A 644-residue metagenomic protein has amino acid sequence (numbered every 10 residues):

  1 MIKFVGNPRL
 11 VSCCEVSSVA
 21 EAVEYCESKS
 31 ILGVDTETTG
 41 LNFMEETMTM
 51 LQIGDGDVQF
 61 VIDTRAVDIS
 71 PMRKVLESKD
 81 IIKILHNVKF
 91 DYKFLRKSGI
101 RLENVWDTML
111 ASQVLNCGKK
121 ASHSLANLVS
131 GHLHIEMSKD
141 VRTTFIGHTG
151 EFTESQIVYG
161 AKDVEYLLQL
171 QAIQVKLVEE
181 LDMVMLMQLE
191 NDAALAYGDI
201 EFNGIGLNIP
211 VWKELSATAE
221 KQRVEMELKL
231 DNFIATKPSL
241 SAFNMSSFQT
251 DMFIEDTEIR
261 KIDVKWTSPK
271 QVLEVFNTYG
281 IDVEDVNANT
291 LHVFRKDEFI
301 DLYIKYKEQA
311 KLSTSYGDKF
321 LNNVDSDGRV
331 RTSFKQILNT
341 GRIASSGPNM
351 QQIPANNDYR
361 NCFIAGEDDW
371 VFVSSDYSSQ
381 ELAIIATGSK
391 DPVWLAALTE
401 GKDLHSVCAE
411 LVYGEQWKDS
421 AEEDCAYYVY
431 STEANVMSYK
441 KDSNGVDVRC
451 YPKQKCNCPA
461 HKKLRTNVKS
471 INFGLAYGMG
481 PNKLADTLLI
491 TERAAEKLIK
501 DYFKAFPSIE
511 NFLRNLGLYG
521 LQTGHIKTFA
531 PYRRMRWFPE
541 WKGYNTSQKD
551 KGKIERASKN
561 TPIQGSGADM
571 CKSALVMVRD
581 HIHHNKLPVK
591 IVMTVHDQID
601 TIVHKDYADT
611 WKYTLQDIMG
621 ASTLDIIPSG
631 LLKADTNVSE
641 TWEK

Functional and structural regions predicted by a protein language model:
M1-C14, T36-E37, V164, L168-D358 (+11 more regions): Conserved "right-hand" nucleotidyltransferase catalytic core of DNA-directed polymerases
I2-C13, N42-E179, M187-N191, Y197 (+3 more regions): Active-site-proximal helix-loop-helix substrate-binding element of RNase H-like nuclease domains
V16-S30, K74-E77, A355-V371, H583-H584: A short acidic-Thr-Gly-centered motif at the start of a beta-strand
I31-M44, Y377-I384: Short acidic, Gly/Ser-rich segments with clustered Asp/Glu that frequently serve as metal-coordination loops in enzyme
L32-V34, L85, V105-W106, F372-D376: Short hydrophobic beta-strand that contains or immediately precedes a catalytic carboxylate
F202, V330, K335, Q416-K418 (+4 more regions): Conserved catalytic core of nucleic-acid polymerases
L291, Y316, F320-D325, L338 (+6 more regions): Short, contiguous acidic/charged loop-to-helix segments that flank catalytic cores in large enzymes
W611-M619: Short amphipathic alpha-helices in soluble, non-transmembrane regions that often serve as interface/regulatory elements
